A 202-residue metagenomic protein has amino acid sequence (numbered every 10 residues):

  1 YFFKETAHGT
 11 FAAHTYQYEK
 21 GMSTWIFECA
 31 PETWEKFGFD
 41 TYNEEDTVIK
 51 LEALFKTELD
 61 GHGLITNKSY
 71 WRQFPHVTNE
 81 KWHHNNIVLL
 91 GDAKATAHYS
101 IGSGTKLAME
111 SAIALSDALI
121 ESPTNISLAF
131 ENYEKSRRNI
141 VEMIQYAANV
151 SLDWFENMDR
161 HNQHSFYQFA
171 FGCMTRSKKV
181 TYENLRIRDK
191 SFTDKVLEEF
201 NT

Functional and structural regions predicted by a protein language model:
Y1-R72: Conserved FAD/dinucleotide-binding core of flavoprotein oxidoreductases
F2, Y16-Y18, F27-A30, F37-Y42 (+6 more regions): Surface-exposed beta-strand edges and their flanking turn/coil or helix-capping segments
K4, K20, E35-K36, K50 (+10 more regions): Context-gated lysine
T6-A7, T15, M22, G38-N43 (+5 more regions): Solvent-exposed, flexible loop/coil residues
H8, Y16, G21-S23, E32 (+8 more regions): Short linear sequence elements within intrinsically disordered, low-complexity coil regions
W34, E44, E52-A53, T66 (+8 more regions): A sequence-level detector of short, solvent-exposed, charge-rich linear segments
Y70-W154: Conserved mid-domain beta->alpha element of the FAD-binding
D117-T202: C-terminal helical "tail/cap" subdomain of flavin- and related membrane-associated enzymes
